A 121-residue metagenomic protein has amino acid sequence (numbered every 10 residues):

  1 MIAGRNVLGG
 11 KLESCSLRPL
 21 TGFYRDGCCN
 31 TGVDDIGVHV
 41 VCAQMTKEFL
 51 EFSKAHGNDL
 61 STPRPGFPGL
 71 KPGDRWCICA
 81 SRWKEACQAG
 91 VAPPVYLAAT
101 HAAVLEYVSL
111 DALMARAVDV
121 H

Functional and structural regions predicted by a protein language model:
M1-E48, A117-D119: Extended boundary segments
I2-L12, K47, F52-G57, G66 (+2 more regions): Extracytoplasmic glycan-interaction modules
G37-V41, P72-D74, V91-P93: A generic structural signal for short beta-strands and their flanking turns/coil linkers
C42-Q44, C77, Y96: Short, conserved beta-strand segments within well-ordered enzyme catalytic domains that often line or immediately flank
T46-E85: Short, conserved turn/kink motifs that form compact alpha/beta structural patches or helix kinks used as
N58-T62, C87, P93-V95, A112-M114: General N-terminal targeting signals
W83-E106: Short, compositionally biased
H101-H121: Glycine- and charge-enriched low-complexity intrinsically disordered segments
